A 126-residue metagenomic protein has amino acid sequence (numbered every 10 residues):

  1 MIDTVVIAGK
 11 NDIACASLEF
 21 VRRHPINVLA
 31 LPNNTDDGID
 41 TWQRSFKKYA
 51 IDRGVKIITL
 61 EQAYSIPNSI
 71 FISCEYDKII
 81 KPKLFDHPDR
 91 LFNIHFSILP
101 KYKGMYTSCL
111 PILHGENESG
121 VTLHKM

Functional and structural regions predicted by a protein language model:
M1-M126: One-carbon transfer enzymes
